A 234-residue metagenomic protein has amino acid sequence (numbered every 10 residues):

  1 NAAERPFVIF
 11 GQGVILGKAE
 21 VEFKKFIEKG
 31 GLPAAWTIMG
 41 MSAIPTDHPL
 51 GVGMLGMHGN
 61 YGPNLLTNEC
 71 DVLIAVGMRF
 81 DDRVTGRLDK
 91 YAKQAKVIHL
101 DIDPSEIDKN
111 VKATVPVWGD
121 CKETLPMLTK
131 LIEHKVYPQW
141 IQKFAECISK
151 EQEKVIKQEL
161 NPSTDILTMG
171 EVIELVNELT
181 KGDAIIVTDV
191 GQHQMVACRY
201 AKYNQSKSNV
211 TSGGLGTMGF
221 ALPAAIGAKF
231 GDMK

Functional and structural regions predicted by a protein language model:
N1-P6, F26, T67-E69, L175-A184 (+1 more regions): Glycine-rich phosphate/diphosphate-binding loops that line cofactor/substrate pockets in enzymes
E4-G17, I27: Glycine-rich phosphate/diphosphate-binding loops and the adjacent beta-loop-alpha structural elements that coordinate
Q12-I15, M39-M41, M78-D81, G191-H193: Short glycine-rich anion-binding loops that position phosphate/pyrophosphate groups of nucleotides and phosphorylated
L16-A19, D81-G86, M195, G219-L222: Short glycine/serine/threonine-rich phosphate/pyrophosphate-binding segments that cradle anionic phosphate groups
K18-M39, A184: Redox- and metal-dependent alpha/beta enzyme cores, enriched for Fe-S-associated oxidoreductases and cofactor-handling
G40-E146: Glycine-rich, acidic loop regions that bind phosphate or pyrophosphate groups
I148-G231: Active-site diphosphate/adenylate-binding microenvironment
